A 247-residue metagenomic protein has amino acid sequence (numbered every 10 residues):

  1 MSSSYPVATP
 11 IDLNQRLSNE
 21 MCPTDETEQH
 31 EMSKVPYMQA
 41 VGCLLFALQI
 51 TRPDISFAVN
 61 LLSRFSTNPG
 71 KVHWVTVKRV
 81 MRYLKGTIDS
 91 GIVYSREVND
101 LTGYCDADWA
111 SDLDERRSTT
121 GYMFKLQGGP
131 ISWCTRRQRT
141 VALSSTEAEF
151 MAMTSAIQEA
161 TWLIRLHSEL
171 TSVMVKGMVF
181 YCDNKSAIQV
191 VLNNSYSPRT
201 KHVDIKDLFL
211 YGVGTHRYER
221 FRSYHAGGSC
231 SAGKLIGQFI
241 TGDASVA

Functional and structural regions predicted by a protein language model:
M1-S90, R96, E219-V246: C-terminal reverse transcriptase regions that engage the nucleic-acid substrate
L17, L44, R52, V80 (+7 more regions): Mobile genetic element proteins and their domesticated derivatives, centered on retroelements and DNA transposons
H30-M32, I88-S90, D108-A110, R137-R139 (+2 more regions): Eukaryotic intrinsically disordered and solvent-exposed regulatory patches
K34-S56, D108-S111, T119, T146-W162: Conserved pre-motif C helix in the palm subdomain of viral-like polymerases
L44, Y104-T146: RNase H-like nuclease fold core
F65-T67, D100-L101, W109-L113, S132 (+2 more regions): Flexible loop/turn segments at secondary-structure boundaries
S90-R96, D100-L101, A107: Flexible, glycine/threonine-enriched loop-and-boundary segments that flank and lead into catalytic domains of large
V98-D100, S118, R136-A247: RNase H-like nuclease module associated with reverse transcription
